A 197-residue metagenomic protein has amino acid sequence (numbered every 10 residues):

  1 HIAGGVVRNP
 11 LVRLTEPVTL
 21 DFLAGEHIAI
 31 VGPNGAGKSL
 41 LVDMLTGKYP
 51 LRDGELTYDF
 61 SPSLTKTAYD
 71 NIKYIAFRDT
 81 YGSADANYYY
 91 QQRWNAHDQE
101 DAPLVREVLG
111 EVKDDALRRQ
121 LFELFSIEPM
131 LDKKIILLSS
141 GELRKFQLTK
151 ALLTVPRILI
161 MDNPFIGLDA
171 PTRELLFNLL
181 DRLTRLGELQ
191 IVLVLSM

Functional and structural regions predicted by a protein language model:
V42-V112: ABC ATPase nucleotide-binding domain signature region
K113-M130: Conserved ABC ATPase "signature" region
K134-L138: Conserved ABC ATPase signature
L148, L176: Hydrophobic anchor residue at the start of the ABC signature
L159-N163: Catalytic Walker B motif of ABC-type/P-loop ATPase nucleotide-binding domains
A170-T172: Helix N-cap at the start of a conserved alpha-helix in ABC-type nucleotide-binding domains
L179-V194: Conserved catalytic loops of ABC-family nucleotide-binding domains
